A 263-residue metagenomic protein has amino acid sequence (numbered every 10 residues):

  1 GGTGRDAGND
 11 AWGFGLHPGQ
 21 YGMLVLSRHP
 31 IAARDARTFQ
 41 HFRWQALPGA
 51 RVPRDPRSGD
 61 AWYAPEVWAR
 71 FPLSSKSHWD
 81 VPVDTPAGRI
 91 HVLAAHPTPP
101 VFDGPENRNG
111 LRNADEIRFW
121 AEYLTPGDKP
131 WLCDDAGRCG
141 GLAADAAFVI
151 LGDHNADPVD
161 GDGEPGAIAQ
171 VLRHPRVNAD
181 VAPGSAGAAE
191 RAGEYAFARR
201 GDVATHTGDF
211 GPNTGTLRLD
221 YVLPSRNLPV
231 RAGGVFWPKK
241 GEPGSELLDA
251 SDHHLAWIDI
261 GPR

Functional and structural regions predicted by a protein language model:
G1-R89: Structured beta-strand-rich core segments of catalytic domains in phosphoester-bond hydrolases
G22, L93-A95, L151: Generic beta-strand/beta-sheet core signal
R28-P48, P82-D84, N109-I150, H154-R263: Metal-dependent phosphoester-hydrolase catalytic domains
R54-R57, A94-A95, F197: Short amphipathic alpha-helical segments, especially helix-boundary/capping motifs
L73-K76, H96-P99, A114-E116: Catalytic cores of NTP-dependent nucleotidyl/adenyl transfer enzymes across multiple folds
G88-L111: Active-site His/acidic residue clusters
